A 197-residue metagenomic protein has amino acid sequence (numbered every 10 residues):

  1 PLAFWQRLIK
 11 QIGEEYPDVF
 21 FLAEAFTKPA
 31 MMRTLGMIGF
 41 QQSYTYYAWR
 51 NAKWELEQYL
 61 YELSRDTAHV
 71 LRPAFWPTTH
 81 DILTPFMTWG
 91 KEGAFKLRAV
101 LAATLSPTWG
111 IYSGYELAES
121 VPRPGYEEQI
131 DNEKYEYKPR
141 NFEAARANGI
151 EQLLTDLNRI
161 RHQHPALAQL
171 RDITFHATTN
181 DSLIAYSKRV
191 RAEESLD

Functional and structural regions predicted by a protein language model:
P1-D197: Active-site and adjacent substrate-binding regions of carbohydrate-active enzymes
